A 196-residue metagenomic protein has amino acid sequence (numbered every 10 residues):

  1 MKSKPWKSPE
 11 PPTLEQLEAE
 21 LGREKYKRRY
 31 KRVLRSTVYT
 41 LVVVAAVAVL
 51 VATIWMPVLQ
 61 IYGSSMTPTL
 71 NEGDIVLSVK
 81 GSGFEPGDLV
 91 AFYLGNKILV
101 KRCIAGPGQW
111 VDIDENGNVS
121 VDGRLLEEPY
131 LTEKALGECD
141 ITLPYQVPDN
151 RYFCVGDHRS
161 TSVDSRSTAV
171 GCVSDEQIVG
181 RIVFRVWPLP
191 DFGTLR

Functional and structural regions predicted by a protein language model:
M1-L99, V173-Q177, R181-R196: Protein maturation boundaries and topogenic segments
G73-D74, D88, Q109, R151 (+1 more regions): Structural motif
G83, I113, Y145-P148: Extracellular/periplasmic catalytic domains that process cell-envelope and extracellular macromolecules
K101-D112: RNA pseudouridine synthases
S120-G123: Short strand-turn-strand beta-turns centered on an Asx-Gly dipeptide
D140-R196: Beta-strand-rich cores of mature extracytoplasmic or soluble domains
